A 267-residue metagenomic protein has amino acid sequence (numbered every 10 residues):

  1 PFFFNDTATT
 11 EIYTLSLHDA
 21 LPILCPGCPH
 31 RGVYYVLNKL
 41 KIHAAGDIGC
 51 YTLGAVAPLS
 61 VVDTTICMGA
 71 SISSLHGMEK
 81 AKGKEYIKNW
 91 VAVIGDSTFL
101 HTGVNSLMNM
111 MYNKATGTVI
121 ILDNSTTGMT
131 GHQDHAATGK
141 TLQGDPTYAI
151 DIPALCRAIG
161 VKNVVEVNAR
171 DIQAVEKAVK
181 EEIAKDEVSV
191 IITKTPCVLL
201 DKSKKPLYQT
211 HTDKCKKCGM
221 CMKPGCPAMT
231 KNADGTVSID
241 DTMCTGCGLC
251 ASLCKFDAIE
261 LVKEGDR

Functional and structural regions predicted by a protein language model:
P1: Glycine-rich, acidic loop regions that bind phosphate or pyrophosphate groups
A8-L21: Short, small-residue-biased leader/transition segments that mark boundaries at the very start of proteins
A20-K41: Active-site pocket-lining segments that scaffold enzyme catalytic pockets across diverse folds
K41-V56: Acidic-glycine-rich active-site phosphate/pyrophosphate-binding loop
G49, L122-S125, A169, T195-P196 (+1 more regions): Short, ordered loop/turn segments at secondary-structure junctions
A55-I192, K202-P206: Thiamine diphosphate
E181-N232: Glycine/aspartate-rich loop-and-adjacent alpha/beta segment that forms the canonical ThDP
K216-S238, T245, L249-D266: Iron-sulfur cluster-binding cysteine motifs and their immediate structural context in ferredoxin-like electron-transfer
